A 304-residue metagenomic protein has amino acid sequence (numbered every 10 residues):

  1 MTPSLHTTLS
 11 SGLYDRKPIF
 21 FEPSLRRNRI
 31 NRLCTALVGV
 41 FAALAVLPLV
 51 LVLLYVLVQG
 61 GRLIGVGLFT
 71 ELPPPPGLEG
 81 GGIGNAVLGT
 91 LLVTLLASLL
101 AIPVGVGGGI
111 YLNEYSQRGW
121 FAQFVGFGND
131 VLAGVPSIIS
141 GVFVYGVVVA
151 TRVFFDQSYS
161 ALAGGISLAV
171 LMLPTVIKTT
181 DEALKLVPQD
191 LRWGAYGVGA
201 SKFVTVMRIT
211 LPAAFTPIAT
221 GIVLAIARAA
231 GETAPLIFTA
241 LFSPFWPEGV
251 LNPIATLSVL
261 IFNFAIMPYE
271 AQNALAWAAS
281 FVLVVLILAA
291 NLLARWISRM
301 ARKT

Functional and structural regions predicted by a protein language model:
M1-A42, A294-T304: Transmembrane alpha-helical segments of polytopic membrane transport and secretion proteins
F41, G81-Y111: Transmembrane alpha-helix signature in integral membrane proteins
L47-G80, L241-L251: Short membrane-interfacial helix/loop motifs at transmembrane-helix boundaries
P76-G77, T151, L236-V284: Interhelical loop and adjacent transmembrane-helix boundary motif in polytopic membrane transport permeases
A97-N129, V142, V149-A150, A294-M300: Transmembrane-helix boundary motif in ABC transporter permease subunits
S98, T179-T180, L184, P188 (+2 more regions): Transmembrane alpha-helices
L112, D181-K185, Q189, Y196 (+2 more regions): C-terminal transmembrane helix and the adjacent membrane-cytosol boundary/short C-terminal tail of inner/organellar
D130-V170: Generic hydrophobic transmembrane alpha-helix motif, especially the helices
